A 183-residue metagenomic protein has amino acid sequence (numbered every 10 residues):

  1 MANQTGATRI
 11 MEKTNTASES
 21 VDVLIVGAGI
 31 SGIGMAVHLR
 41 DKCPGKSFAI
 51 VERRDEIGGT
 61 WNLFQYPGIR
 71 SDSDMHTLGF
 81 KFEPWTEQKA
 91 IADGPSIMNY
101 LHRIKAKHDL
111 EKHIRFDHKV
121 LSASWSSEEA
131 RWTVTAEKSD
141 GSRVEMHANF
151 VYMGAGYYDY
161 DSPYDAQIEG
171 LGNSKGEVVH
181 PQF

Functional and structural regions predicted by a protein language model:
M1-E19: Basic/polar N-terminal segments that are highly enriched at the extreme N-terminus, encompassing both cleavable
G6, I10, G79-Q88, D93 (+3 more regions): Glycine-rich dinucleotide-binding loop and its adjacent helix/turn
S18-V21, H147-N149, G176: Active-site acidic short loop of glycosyltransferases
S20-I50: N-terminal Rossmann-like FAD-binding beta1-loop-alpha1 element of flavoenzymes
V37-H38, N62-L63, P163-Q167: Short amphipathic alpha-helical segments
R40-Y66: Glycine-rich FAD pyrophosphate-binding loop
G58, N62-G79, Q88-S96: Glycine-rich phosphate-binding loop and adjoining beta1-alpha1-beta2 segment of Rossmann-like nucleotide-binding folds
Q88-Y160: Feature captures the FAD/FMN-dependent oxidoreductase FAD-binding
